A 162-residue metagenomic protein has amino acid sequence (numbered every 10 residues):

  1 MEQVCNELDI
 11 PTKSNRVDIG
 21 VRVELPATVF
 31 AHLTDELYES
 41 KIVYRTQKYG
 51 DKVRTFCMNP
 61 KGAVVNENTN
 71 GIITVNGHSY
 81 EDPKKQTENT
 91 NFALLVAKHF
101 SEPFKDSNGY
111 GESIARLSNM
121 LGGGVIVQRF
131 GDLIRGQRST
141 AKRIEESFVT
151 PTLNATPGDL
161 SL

Functional and structural regions predicted by a protein language model:
M1-L162: Residues forming the flavin
